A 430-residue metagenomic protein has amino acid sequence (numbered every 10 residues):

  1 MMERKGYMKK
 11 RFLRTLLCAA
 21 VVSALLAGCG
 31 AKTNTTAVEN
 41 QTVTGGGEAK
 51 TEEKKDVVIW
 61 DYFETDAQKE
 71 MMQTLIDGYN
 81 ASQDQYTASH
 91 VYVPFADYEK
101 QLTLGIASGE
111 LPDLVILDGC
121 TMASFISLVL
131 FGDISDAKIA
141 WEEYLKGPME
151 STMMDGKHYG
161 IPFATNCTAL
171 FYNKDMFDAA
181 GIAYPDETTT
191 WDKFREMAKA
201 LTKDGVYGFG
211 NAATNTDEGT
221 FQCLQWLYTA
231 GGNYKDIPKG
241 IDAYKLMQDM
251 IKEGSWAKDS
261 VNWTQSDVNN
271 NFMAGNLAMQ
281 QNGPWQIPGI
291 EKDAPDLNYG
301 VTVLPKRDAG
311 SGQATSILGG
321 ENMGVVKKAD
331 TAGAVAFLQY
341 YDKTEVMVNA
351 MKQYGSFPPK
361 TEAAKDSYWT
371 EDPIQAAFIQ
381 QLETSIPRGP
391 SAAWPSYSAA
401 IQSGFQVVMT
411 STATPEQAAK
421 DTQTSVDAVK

Functional and structural regions predicted by a protein language model:
K55, D77, A81-S82, T87 (+5 more regions): Extracytoplasmic/periplasmic substrate-recognition and gating elements
G78, F131, W285-G289, E321-P395: Mature extracytoplasmic/periplasmic domains
G78, S82-K146, A179-G181, A278-M279 (+3 more regions): Extracytoplasmic "Venus flytrap"/periplasmic binding protein-like
D113, W141-M176, M197-A198, Y207-G208 (+2 more regions): A structural signal for short loop-to-beta-strand junctions that line the ligand-binding cleft of periplasmic/secreted
D118-A169, R195, G219-Q222, D296 (+2 more regions): Hinge/lid segment of periplasmic solute-binding proteins
F125-L130, P148-P185, A212-N233, I317-G324 (+1 more regions): Periplasmic solute-binding protein
M153, S356-P359, I374-D427: C-terminal capping/gating helix-and-loop segments adjacent to ligand/active sites or protein-protein/ligand interfaces
M197-A200, N233-V261: Glycine-centered hinge/linker elements that transmit conformational signals in sensory and ligand-binding systems
